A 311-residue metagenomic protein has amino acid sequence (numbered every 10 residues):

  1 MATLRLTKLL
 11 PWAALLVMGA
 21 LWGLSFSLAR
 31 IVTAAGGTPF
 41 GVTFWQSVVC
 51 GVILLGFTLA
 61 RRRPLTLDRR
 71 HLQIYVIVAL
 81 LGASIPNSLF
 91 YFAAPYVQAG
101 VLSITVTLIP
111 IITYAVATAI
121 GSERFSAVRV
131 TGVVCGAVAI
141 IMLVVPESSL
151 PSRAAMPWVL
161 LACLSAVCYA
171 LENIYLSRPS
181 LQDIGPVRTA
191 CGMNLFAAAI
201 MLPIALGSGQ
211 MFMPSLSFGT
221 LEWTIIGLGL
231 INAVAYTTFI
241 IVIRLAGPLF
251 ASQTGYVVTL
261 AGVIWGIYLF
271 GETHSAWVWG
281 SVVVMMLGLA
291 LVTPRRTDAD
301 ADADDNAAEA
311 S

Functional and structural regions predicted by a protein language model:
M1-G41, W45, P151-R178, A199 (+1 more regions): Glycine-/small-residue-enriched transmembrane alpha-helix faces in small-molecule transporters and effluxers
T7-P11, G36-F44, L67-Q73, V145-C168 (+2 more regions): Juxtamembrane helix-entry segments on the extracytoplasmic side of multipass membrane proteins
L10, A34-I85, I112-T113, V167-E172 (+3 more regions): Transmembrane alpha-helices of multi-pass small-molecule transport proteins
L21, S25-F26, L55-V106, M142 (+1 more regions): Specific transmembrane alpha-helical segments of multi-pass solute transporters/efflux pumps, especially DMT/EamA
V42-W45, A83, N87, V101-L108 (+2 more regions): Helix-helix packing/entry segments at the starts of transmembrane helices
I53, T58-R62, F90, I109-V134 (+1 more regions): C-terminal transmembrane-helix exit sites in multi-pass transporters
L54, F125-E147, M201, Y256 (+2 more regions): Hydrophobic transmembrane alpha-helices of multi-pass small-molecule transport proteins
L54, T113-A115, A119, L150-M211 (+3 more regions): Transmembrane alpha-helical segments that form core, pore/gating elements of small-molecule transporters/exporters
